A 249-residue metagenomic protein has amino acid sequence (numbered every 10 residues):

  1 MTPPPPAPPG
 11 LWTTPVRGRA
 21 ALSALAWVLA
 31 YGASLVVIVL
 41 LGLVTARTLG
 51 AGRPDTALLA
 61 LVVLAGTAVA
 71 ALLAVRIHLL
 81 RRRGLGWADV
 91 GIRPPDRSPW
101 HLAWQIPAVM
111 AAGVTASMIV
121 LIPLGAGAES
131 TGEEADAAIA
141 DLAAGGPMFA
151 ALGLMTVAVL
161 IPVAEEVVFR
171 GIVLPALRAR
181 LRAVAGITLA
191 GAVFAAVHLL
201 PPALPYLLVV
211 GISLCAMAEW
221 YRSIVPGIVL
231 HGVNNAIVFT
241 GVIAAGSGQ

Functional and structural regions predicted by a protein language model:
M1-W100, V114, M118, A236-Q249: N-terminal, membrane-interfacial amphipathic/helix-forming hydrophobic leader that caps and precedes the first
P5-L11, V109, G125, A164: Intrinsically disordered, low-complexity segments enriched in proline/serine/threonine
G18, L22-A30, L58-V63, W100-A108 (+5 more regions): Alpha-helical transmembrane segments of integral membrane proteins
A30, S130-A135, F169, V173: Membrane-associated alpha-helix detector
A46-L61, L85-I161, A179, G248-Q249: Juxtamembrane helix-loop-helix connectors linking adjacent transmembrane helices in multi-pass membrane enzymes
A112-T115, A138-Q249: Transmembrane helix-loop-helix hairpins at the membrane interface of multi-pass integral membrane proteins
